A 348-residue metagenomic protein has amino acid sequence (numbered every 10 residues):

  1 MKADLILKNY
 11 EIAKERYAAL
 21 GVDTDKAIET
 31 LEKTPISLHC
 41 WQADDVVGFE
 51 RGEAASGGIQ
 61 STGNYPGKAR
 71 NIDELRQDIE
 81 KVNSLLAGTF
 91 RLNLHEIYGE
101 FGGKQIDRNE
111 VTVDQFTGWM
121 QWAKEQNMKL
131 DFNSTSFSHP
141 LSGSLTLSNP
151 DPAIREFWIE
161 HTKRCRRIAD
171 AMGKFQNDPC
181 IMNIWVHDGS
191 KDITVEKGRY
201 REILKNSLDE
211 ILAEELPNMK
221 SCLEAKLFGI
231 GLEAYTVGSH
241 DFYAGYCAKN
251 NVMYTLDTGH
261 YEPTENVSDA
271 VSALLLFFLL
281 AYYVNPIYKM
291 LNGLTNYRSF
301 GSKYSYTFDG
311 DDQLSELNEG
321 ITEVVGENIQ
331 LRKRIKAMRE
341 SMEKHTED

Functional and structural regions predicted by a protein language model:
M1-P150, F157, R166-I168, D178-C180 (+4 more regions): Alpha/beta catalytic barrel-like cores
L38-C40, L94, I184-V186, L223 (+1 more regions): Conserved beta-strand positions
E110-V113, S148-K163, T194, G198-K205 (+1 more regions): Short, amphipathic alpha-helical segments
A123, T162-C165, A169-G173, I211: Hydrophobic pocket-lining residues that define ligand/cofactor binding sites across diverse proteins
M128, K174, V252: Short glycine/serine/threonine/alanine-rich loop segments
S134-S136, D188-S190, L227: Short, flexible active-site-adjacent loop segments at beta-strand->alpha-helix junctions, enriched in small/polar
R166-V195, K220-C222: Active-site groove signature of glycoside hydrolases
I193-L275, A281-Y282: Acidic/histidine-rich catalytic cores of soluble enzymes
